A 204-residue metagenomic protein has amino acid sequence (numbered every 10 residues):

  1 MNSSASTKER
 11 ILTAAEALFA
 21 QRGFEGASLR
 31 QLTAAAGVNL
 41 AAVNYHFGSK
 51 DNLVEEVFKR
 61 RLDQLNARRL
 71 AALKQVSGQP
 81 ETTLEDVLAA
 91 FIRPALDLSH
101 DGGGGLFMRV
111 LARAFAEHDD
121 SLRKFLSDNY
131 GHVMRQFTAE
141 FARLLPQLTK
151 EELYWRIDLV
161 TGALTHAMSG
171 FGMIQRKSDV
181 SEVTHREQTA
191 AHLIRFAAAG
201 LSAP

Functional and structural regions predicted by a protein language model:
K8-T13, F47-L70, K74-S77, E81 (+1 more regions): An amphipathic alpha-helix adjacent to DNA-recognition modules
R10, L18-N52, E56: Helix-turn-helix
L12, N66, E85-I92, I157 (+1 more regions): Short, amphipathic alpha-helical "lid/cap" segments that border enzyme active or binding sites
A71-G105: Hydrophobic alpha-helical connector segments
D86-L88, S99-D128, G172-M173: Amphipathic alpha-helical segments used for helix-helix packing
F91, A95, M108-F115, V160 (+2 more regions): Short alpha-helical scaffolding segments that buttress acidic/His motifs in well-ordered protein cores
L98, D128-P204: C-terminal peripheral helix-coil segments that are non-catalytic and often amphipathic
